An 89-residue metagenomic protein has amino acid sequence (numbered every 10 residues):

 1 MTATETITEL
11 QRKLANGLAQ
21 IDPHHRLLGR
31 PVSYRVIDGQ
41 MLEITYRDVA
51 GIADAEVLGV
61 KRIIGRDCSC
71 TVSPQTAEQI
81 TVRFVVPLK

Functional and structural regions predicted by a protein language model:
M1-R30: N-proximal, solvent-exposed amphipathic alpha-helical segments enriched in charged/polar residues
A3, V49, A53-D54: Alpha-helix initiation/capping motif
T6, R12, M41, T76-Q79: Intrinsic disorder/low-complexity segments enriched in polar/small residues
E9, I52-R66: Extended Gly/Ser/Thr-rich low-complexity repeat segments, especially those forming or decorating extracellular
H25-S33, G65-P74: Short secondary-structure junctions
G29-G51, I80-T81: Short glycine-rich, basic-tinged beta-strand/loop micro-motifs
C70-K89: C-terminal edge-of-domain segments
